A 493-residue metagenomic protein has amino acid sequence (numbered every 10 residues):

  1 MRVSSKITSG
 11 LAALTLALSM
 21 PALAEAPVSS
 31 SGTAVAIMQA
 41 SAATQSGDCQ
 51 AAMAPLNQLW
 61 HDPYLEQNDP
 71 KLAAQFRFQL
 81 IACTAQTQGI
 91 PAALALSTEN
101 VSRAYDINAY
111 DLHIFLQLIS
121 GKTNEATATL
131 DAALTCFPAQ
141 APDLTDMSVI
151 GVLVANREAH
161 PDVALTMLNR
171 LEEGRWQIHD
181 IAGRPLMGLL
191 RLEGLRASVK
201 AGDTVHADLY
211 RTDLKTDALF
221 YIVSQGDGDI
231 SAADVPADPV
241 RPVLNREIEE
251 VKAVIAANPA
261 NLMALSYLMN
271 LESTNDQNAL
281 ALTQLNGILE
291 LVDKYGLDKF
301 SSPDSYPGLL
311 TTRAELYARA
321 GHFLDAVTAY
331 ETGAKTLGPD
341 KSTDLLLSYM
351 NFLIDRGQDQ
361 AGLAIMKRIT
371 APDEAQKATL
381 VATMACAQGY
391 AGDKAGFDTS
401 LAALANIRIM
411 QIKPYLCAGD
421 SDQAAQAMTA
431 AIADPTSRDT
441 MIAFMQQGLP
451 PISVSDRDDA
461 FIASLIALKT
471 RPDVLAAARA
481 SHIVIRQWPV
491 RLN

Functional and structural regions predicted by a protein language model:
S9-S19: Bacterial N-terminal signal peptides
A22-A26: Boundary at the C-terminal end of the N-terminal hydrophobic targeting segment
V35, F76, A109, M147-S148 (+7 more regions): The tetratricopeptide repeat
Q39, A73, R77-L80, H113 (+9 more regions): Structural register within alpha-helical repeat arrays
T44-Q58, A82-L96, L118-A132, V154-R175 (+6 more regions): Helix-turn-helix repeat elements of alpha-solenoid scaffolds
H61-A73, R103, T135-L144, E173-P185 (+5 more regions): Flexible helix-coil transition and linker loops at the boundaries of alpha-helical arrays
D131-P138, V199, D208-F220, C386-G389 (+2 more regions): TPR/TPR-like (Sel1-like) alpha-helical repeat modules
R408-N493: Long, ordered, amphipathic alpha-helical scaffolds
